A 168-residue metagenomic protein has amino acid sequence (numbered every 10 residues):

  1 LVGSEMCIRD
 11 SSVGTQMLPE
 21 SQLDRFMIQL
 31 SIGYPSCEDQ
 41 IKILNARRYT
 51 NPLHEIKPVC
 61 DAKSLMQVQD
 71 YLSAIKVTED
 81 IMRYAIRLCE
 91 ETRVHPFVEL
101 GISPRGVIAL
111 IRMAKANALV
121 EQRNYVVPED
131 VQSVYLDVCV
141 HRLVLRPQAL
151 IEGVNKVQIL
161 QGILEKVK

Functional and structural regions predicted by a protein language model:
L1-I8: Short, small-residue-biased leader/transition segments that mark boundaries at the very start of proteins
S4, F26, A85, A114 (+1 more regions): Conserved RecA-like P-loop NTPase ATPase core
S12-D24, L44-N45: Short regulatory helix/loop adjacent to the ATP-binding pocket of P-loop NTPases
S21, P35, V154: Short beta-to-alpha loop/turn elements within the nucleotide-binding domains of ABC transporters
L23-I28, C139-H141: Short glycine-/polar-rich loops that comprise or flank the Walker A/P-loop and associated switch/sensor motifs
Q29-I102, R123-N124, P128, A149 (+1 more regions): Conserved C-terminal "switch" segment of AAA+ ATPases
T92-K168: C-terminal engagement/docking regions of AAA+ P-loop ATPases
